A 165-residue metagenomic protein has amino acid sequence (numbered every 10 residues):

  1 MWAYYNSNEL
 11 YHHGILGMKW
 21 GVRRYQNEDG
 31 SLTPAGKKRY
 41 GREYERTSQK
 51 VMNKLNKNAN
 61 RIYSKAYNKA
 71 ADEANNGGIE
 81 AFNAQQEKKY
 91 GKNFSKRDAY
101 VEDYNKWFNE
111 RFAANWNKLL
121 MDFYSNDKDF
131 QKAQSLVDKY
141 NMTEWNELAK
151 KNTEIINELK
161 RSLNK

Functional and structural regions predicted by a protein language model:
M1-K165: Long, non-globular targeting/processing and low-complexity regions
